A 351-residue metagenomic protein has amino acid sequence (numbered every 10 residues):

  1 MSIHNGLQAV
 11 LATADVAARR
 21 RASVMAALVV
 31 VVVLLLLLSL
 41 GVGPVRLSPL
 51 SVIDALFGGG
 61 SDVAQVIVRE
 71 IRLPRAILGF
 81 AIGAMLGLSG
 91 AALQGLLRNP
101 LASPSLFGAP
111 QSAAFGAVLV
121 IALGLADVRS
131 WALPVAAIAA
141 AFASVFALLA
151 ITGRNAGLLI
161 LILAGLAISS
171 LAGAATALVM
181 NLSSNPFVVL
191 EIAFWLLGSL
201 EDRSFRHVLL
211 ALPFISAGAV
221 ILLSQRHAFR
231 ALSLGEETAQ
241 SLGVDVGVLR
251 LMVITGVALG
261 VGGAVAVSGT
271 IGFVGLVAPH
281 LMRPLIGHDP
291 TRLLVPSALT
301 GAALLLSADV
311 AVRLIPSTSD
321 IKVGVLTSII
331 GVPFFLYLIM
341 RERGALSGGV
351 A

Functional and structural regions predicted by a protein language model:
M1-A351: Alpha-helical transmembrane segments in inner-membrane proteins
